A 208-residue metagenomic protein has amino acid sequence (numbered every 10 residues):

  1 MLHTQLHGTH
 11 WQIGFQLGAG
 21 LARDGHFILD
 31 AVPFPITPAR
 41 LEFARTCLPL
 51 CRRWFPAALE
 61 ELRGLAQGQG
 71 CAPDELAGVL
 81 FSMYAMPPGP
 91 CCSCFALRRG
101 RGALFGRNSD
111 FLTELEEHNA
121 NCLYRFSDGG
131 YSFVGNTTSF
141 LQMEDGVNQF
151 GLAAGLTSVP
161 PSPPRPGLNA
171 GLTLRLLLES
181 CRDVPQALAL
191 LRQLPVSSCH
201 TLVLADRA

Functional and structural regions predicted by a protein language model:
M1-R182: N-terminal mature-domain region immediately after signal-peptide cleavage in secreted/organellar precursors
P164-H200, L204-A208: Glycine- and acidic-residue-rich phosphate-binding/metal-coordinating active-site segment common to enzymes that handle
